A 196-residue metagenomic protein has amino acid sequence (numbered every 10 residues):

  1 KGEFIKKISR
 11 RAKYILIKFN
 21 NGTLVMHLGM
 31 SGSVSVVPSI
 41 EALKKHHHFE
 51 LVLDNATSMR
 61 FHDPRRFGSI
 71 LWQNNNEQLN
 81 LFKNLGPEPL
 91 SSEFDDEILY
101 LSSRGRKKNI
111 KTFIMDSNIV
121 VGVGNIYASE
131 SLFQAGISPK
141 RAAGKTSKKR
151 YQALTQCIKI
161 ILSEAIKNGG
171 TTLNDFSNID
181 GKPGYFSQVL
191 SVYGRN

Functional and structural regions predicted by a protein language model:
K1-K6: A glycine-biased structural micro-motif
K7, L16, E50: Short, surface-exposed charged micro-motifs
S9, S102-N196: Basic, nucleic-acid-binding surfaces and adjacent catalytic neighborhoods in DNA/RNA-processing proteins
R10, K18-F19, L53: Generic beta-strand structural signal
L16-K18, L71: Short, solvent-exposed polar/charged micro-motifs at secondary-structure junctions
L24-G122, Y127-Q134: Phosphate/anion-contacting hairpin/loop surfaces
